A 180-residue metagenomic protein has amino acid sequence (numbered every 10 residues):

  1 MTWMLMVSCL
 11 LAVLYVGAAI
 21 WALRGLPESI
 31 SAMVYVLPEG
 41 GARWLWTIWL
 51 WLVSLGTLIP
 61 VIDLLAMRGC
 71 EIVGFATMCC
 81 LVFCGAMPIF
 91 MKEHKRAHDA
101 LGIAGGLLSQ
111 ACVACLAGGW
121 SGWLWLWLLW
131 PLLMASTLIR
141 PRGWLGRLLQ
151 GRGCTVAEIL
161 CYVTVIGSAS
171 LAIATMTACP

Functional and structural regions predicted by a protein language model:
M1-I62: N-terminal topogenic module of multi-pass integral membrane proteins
M1-L5, L58-I72, A111-W125, A174-P180: Helix-coil boundary and interhelical linker segments in multi-pass alpha-helical membrane proteins
M4-A12, W46-V53, C70-C80, G105 (+1 more regions): Hydrophobic alpha-helical transmembrane segments of polytopic
L10-G17, I48-L58, L107-A117, L132-M134 (+1 more regions): Hydrophobic cores of alpha-helical transmembrane segments in multi-pass inner/ER membrane proteins, independent
L14-R24, V82-I89, L133-I139: Transmembrane alpha-helical segments that form the membrane-embedded catalytic/substrate-channel core of multi-pass
P38-E39, I62-C70, M91-A97, G119-S121 (+1 more regions): Membrane-interface helix-boundary motifs at transmembrane edges
E71-W130: Membrane-proximal helix-loop-helix units in multi-pass membrane proteins
G118-P180: Terminal transmembrane helical module of multi-pass membrane proteins
